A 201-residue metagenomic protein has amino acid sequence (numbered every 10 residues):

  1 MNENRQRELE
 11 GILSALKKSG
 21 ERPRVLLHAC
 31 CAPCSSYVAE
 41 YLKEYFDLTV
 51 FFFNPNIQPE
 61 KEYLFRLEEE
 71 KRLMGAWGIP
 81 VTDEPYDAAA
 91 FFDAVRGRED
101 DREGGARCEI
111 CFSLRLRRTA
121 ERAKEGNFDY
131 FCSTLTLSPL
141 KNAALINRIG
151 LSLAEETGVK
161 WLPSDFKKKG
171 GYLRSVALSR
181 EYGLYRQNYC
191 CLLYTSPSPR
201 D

Functional and structural regions predicted by a protein language model:
M1: Glycine-rich phosphate-binding "P-loop"
R5-K168, Y172: ATP-dependent adenylation/nucleotidyltransferase module used to activate substrates
K17, V176-Y182: Short, intrinsically disordered, charge-biased short linear motifs at domain edges
C190: Cys/His-enriched microdomains
Y194-D201: Conserved small/polar residues in nucleotide/adenosyl-binding loops
